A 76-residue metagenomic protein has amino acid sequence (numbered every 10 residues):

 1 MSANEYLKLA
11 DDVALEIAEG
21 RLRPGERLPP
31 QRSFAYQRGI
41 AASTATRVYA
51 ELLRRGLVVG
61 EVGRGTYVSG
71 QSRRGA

Functional and structural regions predicted by a protein language model:
M1-A76: N-terminal basic, amphipathic alpha-helical segments
